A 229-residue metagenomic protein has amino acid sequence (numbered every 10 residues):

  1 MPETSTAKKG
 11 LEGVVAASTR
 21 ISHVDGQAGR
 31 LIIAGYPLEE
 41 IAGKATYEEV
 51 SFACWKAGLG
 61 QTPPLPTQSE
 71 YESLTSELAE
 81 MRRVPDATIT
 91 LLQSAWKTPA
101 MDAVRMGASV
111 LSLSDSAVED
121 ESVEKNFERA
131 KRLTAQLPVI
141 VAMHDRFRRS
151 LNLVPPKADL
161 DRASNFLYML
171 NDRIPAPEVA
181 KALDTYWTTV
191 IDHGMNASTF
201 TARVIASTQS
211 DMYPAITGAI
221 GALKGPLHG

Functional and structural regions predicted by a protein language model:
M1-L227: Hydrophobic alpha-helical bundle cores within soluble ligand-binding/oligomerization subdomains
